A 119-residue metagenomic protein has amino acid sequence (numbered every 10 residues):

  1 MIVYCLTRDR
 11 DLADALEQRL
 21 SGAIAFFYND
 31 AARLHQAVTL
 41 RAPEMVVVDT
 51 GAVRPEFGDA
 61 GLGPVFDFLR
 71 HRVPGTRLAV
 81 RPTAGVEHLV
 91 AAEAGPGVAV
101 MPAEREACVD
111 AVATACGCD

Functional and structural regions predicted by a protein language model:
M1-R10, L16, V46: Conserved acidic segment of CheY-like receiver
V3, A25, R77-L78: Hydrophobic/aromatic residues located in beta-strands of well-ordered beta-sheets within soluble catalytic
R10-A15, P55-E56, V86-V90: Short, charged/polar "capping" segments at the starts of alpha-helices and the immediately preceding loops
A15-L20, P64-F68, H88-G97: Short, aromatic/basic amphipathic alpha-helical patches
F27-N29, A79-D119: Output/docking surface of receiver
N29-M45: Acidic, metal-coordinating helix/loop segments flanking the phosphotransfer/catalytic sites of two-component signaling
T39-R41, F68-G75: Conserved phosphotransfer cores of two-component systems
V46-H71, P82-T83: Conserved phosphotransfer microenvironments
